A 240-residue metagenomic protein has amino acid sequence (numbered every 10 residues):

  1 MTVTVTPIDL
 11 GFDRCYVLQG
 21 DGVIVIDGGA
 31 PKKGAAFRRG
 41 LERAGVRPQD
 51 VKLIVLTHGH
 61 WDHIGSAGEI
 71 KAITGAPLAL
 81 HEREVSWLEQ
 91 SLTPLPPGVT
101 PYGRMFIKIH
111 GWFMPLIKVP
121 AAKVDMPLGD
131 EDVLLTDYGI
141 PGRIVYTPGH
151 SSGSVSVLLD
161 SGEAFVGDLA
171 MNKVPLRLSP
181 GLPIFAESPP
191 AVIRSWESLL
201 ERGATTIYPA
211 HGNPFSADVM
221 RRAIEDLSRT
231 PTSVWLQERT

Functional and structural regions predicted by a protein language model:
M1-A44, S156-N172: Conserved beta-strand hairpin/beta-sheet module of binuclear metal-dependent hydrolase folds, prominently
I8, L18, D132-Y138: Short acidic-hydrophobic surface loop/beta-edge motif
I24-I26, V55, L78, E163-F165 (+1 more regions): Residue-level marker for buried hydrophobic side chains located in beta-strands that build the well-ordered beta-sheet
A30-P31, R83-S86, A170-M171, T232: Short, acidic/turn-prone active-site loops that include or flank metal/cofactor- and phosphate-binding residues
P31-K32, K118-D125, D132, P141-D218: Metallo-beta-lactamase
F37-G40, S66, S195, A223: A general structural detector for well-ordered alpha-helical segments in enzyme core domains, enriched
E42-P127, S233: Active-site HxH/HxHxD metal-binding segment of metal-dependent hydrolases
F215-T240: Binuclear metal-ion centers of metallo-dependent hydrolases, dominated by the metallo-beta-lactamase
